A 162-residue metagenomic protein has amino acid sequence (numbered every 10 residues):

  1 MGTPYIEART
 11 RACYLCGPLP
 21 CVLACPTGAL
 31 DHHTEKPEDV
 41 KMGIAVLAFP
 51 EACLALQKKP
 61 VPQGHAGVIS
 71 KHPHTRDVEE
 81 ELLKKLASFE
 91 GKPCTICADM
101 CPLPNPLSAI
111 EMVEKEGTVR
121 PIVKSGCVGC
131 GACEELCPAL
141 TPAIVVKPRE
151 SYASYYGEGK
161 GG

Functional and structural regions predicted by a protein language model:
M1, P18-E38, V61-P73, E90-K115 (+1 more regions): Iron-sulfur cluster-binding cysteine motifs and their immediate structural context in ferredoxin-like electron-transfer
M1-C13, G43-S88: Sequence context of c-type cytochrome heme-c attachment sites
P4, V46, P102, R120-P121 (+1 more regions): Proline-rich low-complexity regions
A8, C16, P20, K41-A48 (+2 more regions): Flanking scaffold residues of small Cys/His-coordinated metal-binding clusters
R11, V128, S151: Short, glycine-/Ser/Thr-/acidic-enriched flexible segments
D31, L54, V128: Nucleotide phosphate-binding site architecture
K58, V123, K160-G162: Long, non-transmembrane cytosolic or organellar matrix-exposed soluble domains/tails of integral membrane proteins
P148-G161: Extracytoplasmic/periplasmic copper-protein system
